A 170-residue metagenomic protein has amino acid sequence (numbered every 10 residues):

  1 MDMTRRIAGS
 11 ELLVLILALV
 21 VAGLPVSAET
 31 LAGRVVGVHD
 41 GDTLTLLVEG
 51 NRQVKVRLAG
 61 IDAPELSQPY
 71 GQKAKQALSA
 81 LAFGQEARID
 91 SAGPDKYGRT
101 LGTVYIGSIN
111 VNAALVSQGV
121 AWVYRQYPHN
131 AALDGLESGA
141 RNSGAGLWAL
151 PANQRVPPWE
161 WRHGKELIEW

Functional and structural regions predicted by a protein language model:
D2-W170: Small beta-barrel nucleic-acid-binding modules, primarily SNase/OB-fold domains and secondarily Tudor-like barrels
